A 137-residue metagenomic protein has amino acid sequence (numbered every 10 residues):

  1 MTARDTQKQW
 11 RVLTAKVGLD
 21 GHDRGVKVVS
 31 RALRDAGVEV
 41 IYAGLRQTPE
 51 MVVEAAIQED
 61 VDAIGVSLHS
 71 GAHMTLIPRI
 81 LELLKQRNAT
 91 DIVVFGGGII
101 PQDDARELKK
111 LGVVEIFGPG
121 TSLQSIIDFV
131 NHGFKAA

Functional and structural regions predicted by a protein language model:
M1-T2: Intrinsic disorder at enzyme termini
W10: Nucleotide donor/acceptor-binding cores
G18: A glycine- and charged-residue-rich anion-binding loop/surface
V26-N131: Cofactor-cradling patches in redox/metallo enzymes
N131-A137: The C-terminal output helix
